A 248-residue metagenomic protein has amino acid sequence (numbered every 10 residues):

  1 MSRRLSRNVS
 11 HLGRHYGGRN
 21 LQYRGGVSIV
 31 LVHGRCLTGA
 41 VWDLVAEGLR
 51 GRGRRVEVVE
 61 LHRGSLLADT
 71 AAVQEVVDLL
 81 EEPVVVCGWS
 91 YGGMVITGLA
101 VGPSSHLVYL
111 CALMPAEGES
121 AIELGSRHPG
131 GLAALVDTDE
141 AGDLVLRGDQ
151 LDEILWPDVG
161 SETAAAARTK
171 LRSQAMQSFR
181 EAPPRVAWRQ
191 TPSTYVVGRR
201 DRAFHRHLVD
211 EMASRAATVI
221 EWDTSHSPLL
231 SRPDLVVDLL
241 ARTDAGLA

Functional and structural regions predicted by a protein language model:
S28-L66, V85: Conserved HGGG/HGGXW glycine-rich cap/lid loop of the alpha/beta-hydrolase fold
V32-R35, S90, A112, G198: Glycine-rich His-Gly loop
R55-V85, A121-S126: Active-site loop/oxyanion-hole signature of alpha/beta-hydrolase fold enzymes
G88-G92, I96: Gly/Ala-rich beta-loop-alpha elbow adjacent to hydrolase catalytic centers
P103-G148, A175-F179, P184, F204-H205 (+1 more regions): Flexible "cap/lid" loop of the alpha/beta hydrolase fold
T191-V197: Catalytic His-Asp charge-relay segment
G198-L230, T243: Conserved loop-alpha-helix segment in the C-terminal half of the alpha/beta-hydrolase fold that carries the catalytic
